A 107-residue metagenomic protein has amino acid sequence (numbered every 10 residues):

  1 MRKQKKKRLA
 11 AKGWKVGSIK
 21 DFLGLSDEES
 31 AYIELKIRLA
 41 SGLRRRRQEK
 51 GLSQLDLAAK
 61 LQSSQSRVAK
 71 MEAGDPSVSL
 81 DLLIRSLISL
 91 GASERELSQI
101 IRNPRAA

Functional and structural regions predicted by a protein language model:
M1-R38, Q99-A107: N-terminal flexible/basic segments that precede or flank functional cores
K12, S41-D56, R85: Short basic helix-loop element that most often maps to the first helix and adjoining turn of HTH DNA-binding modules
R38-L39, S63: Alpha-helix N-cap/N′ positions at the starts of helices
G51-K70: Short alpha-helical DNA-recognition segment
Q62, A73-D75, R102: Residue-level detection of the helix-turn-helix DNA-binding "recognition helix"
K70, G74, R85: Alpha-helical DNA-recognition elements
S79-L97: DNA major-groove recognition helix of helix-turn-helix/homeodomain DNA-binding modules
